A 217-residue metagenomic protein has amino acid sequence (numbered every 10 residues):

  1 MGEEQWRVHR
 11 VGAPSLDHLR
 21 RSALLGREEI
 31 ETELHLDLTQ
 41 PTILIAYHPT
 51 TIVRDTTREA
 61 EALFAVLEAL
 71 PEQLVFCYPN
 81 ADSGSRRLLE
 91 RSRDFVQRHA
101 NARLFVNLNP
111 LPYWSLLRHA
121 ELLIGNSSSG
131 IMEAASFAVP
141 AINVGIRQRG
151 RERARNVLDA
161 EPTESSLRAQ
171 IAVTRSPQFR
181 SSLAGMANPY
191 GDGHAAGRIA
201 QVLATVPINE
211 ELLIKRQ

Functional and structural regions predicted by a protein language model:
M1-R58: A nucleotide-sugar donor-handling region in carbohydrate enzymes
R7, A135-G185, T205: Nucleotide-sugar donor-binding patch of glycosyltransferase catalytic domains
H9, V75, R103-F105, L122-I124 (+2 more regions): Hydrophobic/aromatic beta-strand patches that form the interior of the parallel beta-sheet core in alpha/beta enzyme
E59-P71: Short hydrophobic signal-anchor/transmembrane segments that target glycosyltransferases and glycosylation machinery
L63, S92, P110-Y113: Acidic, amphipathic alpha-helical patches
P71-N107: Catalytic donor nucleotide-activated moiety binding site of glycosyltransferases and closely related
N109-R155: A donor-sugar binding/catalytic signature common to diverse glycosyltransferases and related nucleotide-sugar
R175-Q217: C-terminal amphipathic helix plus adjacent low-complexity, charged tail appended to glycosyltransferase catalytic
